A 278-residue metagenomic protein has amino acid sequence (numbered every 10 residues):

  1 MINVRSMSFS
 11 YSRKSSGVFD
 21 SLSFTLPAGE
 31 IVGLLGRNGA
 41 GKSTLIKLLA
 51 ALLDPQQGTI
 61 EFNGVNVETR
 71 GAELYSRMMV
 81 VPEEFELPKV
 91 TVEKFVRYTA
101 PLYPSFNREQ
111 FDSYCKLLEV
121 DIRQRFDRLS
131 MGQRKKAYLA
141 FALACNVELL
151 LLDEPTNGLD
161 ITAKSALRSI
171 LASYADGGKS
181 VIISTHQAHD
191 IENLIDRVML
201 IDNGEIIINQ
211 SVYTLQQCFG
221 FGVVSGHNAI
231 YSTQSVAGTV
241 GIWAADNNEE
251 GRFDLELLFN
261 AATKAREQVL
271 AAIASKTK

Functional and structural regions predicted by a protein language model:
M1-S21, A28: A short, flexible loop at the N-terminus of ABC-type nucleotide-binding domains that lies
L35-R37: The feature captures the beta-strand-to-loop junction immediately N-terminal to the Walker
A50: Helix-to-loop junction immediately C-terminal to a conserved catalytic motif
G58-T69, E73-L74: Conserved ABC transporter NBD signature motif
V80-A137: ABC-family P-loop ATPase nucleotide-binding domains
L150-E154: Catalytic Walker B motif of ABC-type/P-loop ATPase nucleotide-binding domains
A166-W243: ABC transporter nucleotide-binding domain
